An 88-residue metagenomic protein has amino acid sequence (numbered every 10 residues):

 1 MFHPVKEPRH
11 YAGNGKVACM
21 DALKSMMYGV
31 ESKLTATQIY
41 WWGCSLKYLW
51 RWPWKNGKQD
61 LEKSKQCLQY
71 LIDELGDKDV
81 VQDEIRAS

Functional and structural regions predicted by a protein language model:
M1-S88: Intrinsically disordered, low-complexity regulatory regions that flank transcription factor DNA-binding cores
